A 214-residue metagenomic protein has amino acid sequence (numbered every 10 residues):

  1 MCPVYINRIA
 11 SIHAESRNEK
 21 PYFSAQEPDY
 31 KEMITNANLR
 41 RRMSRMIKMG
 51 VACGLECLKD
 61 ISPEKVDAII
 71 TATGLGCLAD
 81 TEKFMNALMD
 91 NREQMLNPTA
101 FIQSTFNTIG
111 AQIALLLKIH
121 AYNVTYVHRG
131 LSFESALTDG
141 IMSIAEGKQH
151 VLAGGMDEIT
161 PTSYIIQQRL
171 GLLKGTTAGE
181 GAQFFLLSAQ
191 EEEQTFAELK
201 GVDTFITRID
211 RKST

Functional and structural regions predicted by a protein language model:
M1-Y122, V127-E134, M142-H150, M156-S213: Conserved "HGTGT" condensation-loop signature of ketosynthase/thiolase-family condensing enzymes that catalyze
L137: Short-chain dehydrogenase/reductase
